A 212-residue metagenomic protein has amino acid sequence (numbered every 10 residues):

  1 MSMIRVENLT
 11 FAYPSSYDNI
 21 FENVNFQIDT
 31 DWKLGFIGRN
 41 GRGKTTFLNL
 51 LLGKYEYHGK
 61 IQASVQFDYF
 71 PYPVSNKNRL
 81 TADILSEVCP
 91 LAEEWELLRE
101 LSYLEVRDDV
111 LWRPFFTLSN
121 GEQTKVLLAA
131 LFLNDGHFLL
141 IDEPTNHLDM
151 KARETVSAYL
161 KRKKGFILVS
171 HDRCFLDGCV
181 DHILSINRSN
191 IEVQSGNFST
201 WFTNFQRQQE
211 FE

Functional and structural regions predicted by a protein language model:
M1-E212: ABC ATP-binding cassette signature C-motif
